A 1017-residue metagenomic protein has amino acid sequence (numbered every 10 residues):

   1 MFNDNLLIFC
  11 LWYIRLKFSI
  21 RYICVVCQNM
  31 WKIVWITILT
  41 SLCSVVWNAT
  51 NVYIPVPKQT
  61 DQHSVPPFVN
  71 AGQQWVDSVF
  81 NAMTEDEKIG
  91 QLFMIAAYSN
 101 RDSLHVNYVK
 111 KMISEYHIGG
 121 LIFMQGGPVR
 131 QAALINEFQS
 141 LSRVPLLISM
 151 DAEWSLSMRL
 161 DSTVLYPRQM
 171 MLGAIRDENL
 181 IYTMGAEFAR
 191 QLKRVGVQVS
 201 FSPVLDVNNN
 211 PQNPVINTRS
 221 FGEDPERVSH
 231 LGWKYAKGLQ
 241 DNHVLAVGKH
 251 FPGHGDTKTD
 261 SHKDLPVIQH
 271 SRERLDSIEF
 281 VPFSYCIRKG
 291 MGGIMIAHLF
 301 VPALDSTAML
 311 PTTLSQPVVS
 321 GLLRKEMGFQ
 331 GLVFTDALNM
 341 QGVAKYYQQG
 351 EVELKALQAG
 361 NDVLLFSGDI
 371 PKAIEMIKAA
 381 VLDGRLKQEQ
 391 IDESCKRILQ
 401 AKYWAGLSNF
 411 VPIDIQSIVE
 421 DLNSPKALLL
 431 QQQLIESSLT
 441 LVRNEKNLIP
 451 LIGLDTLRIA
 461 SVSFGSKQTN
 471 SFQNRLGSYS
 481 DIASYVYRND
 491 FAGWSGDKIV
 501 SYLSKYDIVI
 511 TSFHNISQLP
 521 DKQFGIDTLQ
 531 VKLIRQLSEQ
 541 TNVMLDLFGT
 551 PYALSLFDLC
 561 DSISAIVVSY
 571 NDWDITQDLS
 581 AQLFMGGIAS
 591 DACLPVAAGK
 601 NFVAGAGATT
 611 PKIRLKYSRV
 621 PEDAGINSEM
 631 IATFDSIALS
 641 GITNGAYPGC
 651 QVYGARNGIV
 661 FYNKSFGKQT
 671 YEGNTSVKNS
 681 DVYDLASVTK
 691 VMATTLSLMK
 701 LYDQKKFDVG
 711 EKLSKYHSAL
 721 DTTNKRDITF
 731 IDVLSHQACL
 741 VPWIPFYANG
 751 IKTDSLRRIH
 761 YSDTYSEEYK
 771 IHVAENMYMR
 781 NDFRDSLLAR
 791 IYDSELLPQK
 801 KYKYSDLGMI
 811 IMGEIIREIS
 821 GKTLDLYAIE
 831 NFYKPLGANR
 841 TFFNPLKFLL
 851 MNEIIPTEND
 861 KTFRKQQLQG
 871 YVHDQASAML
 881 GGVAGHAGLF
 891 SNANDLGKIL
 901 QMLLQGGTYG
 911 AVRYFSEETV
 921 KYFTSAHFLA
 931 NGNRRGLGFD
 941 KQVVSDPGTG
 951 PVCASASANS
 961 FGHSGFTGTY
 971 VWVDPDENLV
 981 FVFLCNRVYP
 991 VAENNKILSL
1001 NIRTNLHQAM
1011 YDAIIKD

Functional and structural regions predicted by a protein language model:
M1-T60: Bacterial Sec-dependent N-terminal signal peptides
K32, S41, A49-I95, S99-M112 (+2 more regions): Preference for extracellular/luminal or secreted protein segments
S78, S103, S162, S277 (+9 more regions): Coil residues (strongly favoring Ser/Thr
T84, L121, R130-L146, L156-M158 (+2 more regions): Second-shell residues forming the walls of enzyme active-site clefts
I391-K396, Q400-S408, Y485-W494, P595-A604 (+6 more regions): Short, gly/Ser/Thr-rich active-site loops of penicillin-recognizing serine hydrolases
A624-L685, K706-D708, D874, A992-E993: Short, conserved catalytic-motif segment at the N-terminal edge
A632-L639, V652-Y653, G658, D681-L713 (+4 more regions): Active-site SXXK
K725-A958: Short, surface-exposed loop or secondary-structure junction motifs that flank catalytic or metal-binding residues
